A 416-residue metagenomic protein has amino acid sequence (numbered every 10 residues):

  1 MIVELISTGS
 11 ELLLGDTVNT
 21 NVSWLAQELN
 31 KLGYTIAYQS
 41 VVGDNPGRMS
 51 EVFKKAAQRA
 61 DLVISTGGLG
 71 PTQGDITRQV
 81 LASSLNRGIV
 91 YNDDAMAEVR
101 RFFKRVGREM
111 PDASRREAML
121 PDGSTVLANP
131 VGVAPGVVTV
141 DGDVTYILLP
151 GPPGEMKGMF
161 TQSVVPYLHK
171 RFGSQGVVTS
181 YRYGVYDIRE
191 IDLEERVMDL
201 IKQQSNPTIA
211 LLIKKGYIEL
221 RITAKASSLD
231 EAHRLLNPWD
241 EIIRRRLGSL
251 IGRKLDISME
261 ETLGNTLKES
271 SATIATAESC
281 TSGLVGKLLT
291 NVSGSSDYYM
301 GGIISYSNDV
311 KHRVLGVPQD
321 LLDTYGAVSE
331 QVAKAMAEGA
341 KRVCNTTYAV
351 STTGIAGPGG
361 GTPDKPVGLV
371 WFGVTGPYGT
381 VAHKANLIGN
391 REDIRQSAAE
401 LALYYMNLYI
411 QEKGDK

Functional and structural regions predicted by a protein language model:
M1-S40, D230-R234: Glycine-rich phosphate/diphosphate-binding loop of Rossmann-like nucleotide-binding domains
V3-L5, Y146, I274: Conserved hydrophobic helix-helix packing surfaces used for dimerization/oligomerization
T8-S10, S65-Q73, P150, K225-A226 (+1 more regions): Glycine-rich beta-strand-to-loop/alpha-helix junction loops that act as flexible
Y38-R48, N386-G389: Short beta->alpha junction loops
R48-E51, I76-R171: Proline/glycine-rich low-complexity loops and linkers
R116, E231-N237, E241-K416: Short alpha-helical segments enriched in small residues
V138-T139, L211-I213, W371-G376: Short beta-strand elements
V140-G216, R221-T223, E231-L236: Accessory alpha-helical/coil subdomains and C-terminal extensions that flank or cap enzyme catalytic cores
